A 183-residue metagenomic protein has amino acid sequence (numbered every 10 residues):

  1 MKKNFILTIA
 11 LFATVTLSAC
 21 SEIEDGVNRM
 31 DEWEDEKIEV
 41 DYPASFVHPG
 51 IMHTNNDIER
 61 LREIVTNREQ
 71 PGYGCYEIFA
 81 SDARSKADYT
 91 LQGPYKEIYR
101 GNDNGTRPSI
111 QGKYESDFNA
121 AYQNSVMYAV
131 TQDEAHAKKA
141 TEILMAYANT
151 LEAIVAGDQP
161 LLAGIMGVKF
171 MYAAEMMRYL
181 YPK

Functional and structural regions predicted by a protein language model:
M1-I9: Bacterial N-terminal signal peptides that target proteins for export
T16-A19: C-terminal motif of bacterial Sec signal peptides marking the signal peptidase cleavage site
E22: Short, conserved catalytic or interaction motifs in soluble domains
D25-K183: Extracellular glycan-targeting catalytic surfaces
